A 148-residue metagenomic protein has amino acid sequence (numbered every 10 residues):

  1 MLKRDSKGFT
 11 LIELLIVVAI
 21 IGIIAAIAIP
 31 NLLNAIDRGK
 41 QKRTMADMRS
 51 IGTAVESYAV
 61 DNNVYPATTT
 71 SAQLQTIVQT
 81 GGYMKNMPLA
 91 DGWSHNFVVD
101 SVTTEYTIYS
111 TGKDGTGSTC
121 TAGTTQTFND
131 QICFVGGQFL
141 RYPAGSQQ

Functional and structural regions predicted by a protein language model:
M1-F9: N-terminal leader/signal peptides at the extreme start of proteins
L15-N31: Alpha-helical hydrophobic helix detector
N31-R49: Aliphatic-rich helix starts adjacent to a transmembrane/signal segment
T44, D61, T119-C120: Short, solvent-exposed loop/turn and secondary-structure capping segments
T53-E56, V60-S110: Extracellular/periplasmic head regions of type IV pilus-like filament subunits
S101-Q148: Short, surface-exposed interaction loops/tails
